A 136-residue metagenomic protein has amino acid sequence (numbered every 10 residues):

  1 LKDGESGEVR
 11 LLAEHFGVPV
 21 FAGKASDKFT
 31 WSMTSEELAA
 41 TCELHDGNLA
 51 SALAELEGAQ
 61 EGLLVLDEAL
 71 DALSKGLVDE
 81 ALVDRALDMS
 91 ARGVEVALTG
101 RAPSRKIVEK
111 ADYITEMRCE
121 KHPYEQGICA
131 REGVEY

Functional and structural regions predicted by a protein language model:
L1-E55: Conserved P-loop
K2-D3, S26-K28, L70-D71, A102-R105 (+1 more regions): Conserved nucleotide-binding/hydrolysis micro-motifs of P-loop NTPases
V9-L12, V78-L82, K110-I114, A130-R131: Short, glycine/charged-enriched secondary-structure capping and boundary segments
P19-F21, A97, T115: Hydrophobic/aromatic beta-strand patches that form the interior of the parallel beta-sheet core in alpha/beta enzyme
S32-R92: Phosphate-binding/switch loop-helix module in NTP-utilizing enzymes
D88-S104: Sensor-1/coupling segment of RecA-like P-loop NTPase cores
A102-Y136: Phosphate-binding/switch region of NTP-binding enzymes
